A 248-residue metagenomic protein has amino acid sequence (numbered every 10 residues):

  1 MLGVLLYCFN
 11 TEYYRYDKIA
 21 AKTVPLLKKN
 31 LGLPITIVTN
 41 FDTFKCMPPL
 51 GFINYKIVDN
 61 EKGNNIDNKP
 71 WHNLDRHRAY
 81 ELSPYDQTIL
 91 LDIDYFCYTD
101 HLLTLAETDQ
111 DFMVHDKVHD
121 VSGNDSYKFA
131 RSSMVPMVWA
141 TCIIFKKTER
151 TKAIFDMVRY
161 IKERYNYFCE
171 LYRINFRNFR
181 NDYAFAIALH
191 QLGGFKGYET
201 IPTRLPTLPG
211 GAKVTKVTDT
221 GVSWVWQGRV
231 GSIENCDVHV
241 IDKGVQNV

Functional and structural regions predicted by a protein language model:
M1-V248: Glycosyltransferase catalytic domains, chiefly GT-A lineage
